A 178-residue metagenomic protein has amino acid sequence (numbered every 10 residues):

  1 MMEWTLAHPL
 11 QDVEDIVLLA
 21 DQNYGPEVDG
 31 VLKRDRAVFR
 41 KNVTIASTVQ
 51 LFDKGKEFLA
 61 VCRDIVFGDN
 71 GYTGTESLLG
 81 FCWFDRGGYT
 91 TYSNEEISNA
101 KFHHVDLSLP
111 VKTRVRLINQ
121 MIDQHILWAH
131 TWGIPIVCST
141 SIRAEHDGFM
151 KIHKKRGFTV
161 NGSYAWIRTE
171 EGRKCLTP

Functional and structural regions predicted by a protein language model:
M1-L18: A short beta-loop-alpha structural element at the N-terminal edge of CoA-dependent acyl/N-acetyltransferase catalytic
L18-D35: Helix-loop element at the rim of GNAT/NAT acetyltransferase active sites that forms part of the acceptor-substrate
V31-F58, G80-S93: A conserved beta-strand-loop-helix scaffold within acyl/acetyltransferase catalytic domains
F67, G71-F81, S98: Glycine-rich phosphate/pyrophosphate-binding loop shared by adenosine-nucleotide-utilizing enzymes
G88-A100, T159-V160: A conserved beta-turn-beta hairpin within the catalytic core of GNAT-like acetyltransferases that forms part
K101-R114: A short, internal acetyl-CoA/4′-phosphopantetheine-binding micro-motif in the GNAT/acyltransferase core
V111-L127: Conserved acetyl-CoA-binding loop-helix of GNAT-fold acetyltransferases
M121, H125, V137-F149: Conserved beta-strand-loop-alpha-helix junction that forms the acyl-donor binding cleft
